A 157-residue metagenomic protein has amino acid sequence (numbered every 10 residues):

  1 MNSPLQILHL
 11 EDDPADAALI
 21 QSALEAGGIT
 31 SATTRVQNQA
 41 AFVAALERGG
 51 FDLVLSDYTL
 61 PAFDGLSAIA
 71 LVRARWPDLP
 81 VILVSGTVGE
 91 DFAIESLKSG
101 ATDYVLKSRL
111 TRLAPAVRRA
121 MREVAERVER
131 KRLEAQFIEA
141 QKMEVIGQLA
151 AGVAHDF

Functional and structural regions predicted by a protein language model:
P4-L5, D12-I29, V43-V128: N-terminal membrane insertion elements
H9, R35, L83-S85, E139: Conserved SAM-binding loop
T33-A40: Conserved Asp/Asn-Gly motif in the active-site loop of CheY-like receiver
A125-K142: Sensory-domain boundary/capping and coupling elements
V153-F157: Hydrophobic face of the DHp
